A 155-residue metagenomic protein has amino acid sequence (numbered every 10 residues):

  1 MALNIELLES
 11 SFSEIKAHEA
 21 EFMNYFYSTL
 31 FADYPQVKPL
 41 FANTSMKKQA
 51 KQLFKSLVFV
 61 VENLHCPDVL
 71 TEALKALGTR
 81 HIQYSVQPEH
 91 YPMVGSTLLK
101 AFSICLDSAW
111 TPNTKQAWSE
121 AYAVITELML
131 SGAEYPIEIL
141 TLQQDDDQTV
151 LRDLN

Functional and structural regions predicted by a protein language model:
M1-N155: Globin-like tetrapyrrole-binding proteins
